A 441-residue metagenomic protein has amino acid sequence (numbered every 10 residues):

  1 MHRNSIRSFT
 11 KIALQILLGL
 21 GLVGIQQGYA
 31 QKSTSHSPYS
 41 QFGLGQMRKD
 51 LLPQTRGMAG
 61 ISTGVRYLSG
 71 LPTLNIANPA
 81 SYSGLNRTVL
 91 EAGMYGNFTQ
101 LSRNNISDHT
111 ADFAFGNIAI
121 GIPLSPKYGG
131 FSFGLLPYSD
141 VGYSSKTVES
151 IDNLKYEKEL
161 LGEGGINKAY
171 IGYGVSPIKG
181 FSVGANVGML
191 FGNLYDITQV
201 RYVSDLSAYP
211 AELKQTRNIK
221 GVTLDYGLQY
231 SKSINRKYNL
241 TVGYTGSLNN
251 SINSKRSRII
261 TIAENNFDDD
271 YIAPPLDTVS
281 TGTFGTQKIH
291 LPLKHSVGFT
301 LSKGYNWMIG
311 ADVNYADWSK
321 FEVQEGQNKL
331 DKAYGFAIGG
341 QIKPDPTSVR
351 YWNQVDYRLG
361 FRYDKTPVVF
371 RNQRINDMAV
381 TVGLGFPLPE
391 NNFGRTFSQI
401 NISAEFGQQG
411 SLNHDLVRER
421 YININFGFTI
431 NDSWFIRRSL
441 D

Functional and structural regions predicted by a protein language model:
M1-H36, D441: Bacterial Sec-dependent N-terminal signal peptides
Q31-D441: Subset of outer-membrane beta-barrel
